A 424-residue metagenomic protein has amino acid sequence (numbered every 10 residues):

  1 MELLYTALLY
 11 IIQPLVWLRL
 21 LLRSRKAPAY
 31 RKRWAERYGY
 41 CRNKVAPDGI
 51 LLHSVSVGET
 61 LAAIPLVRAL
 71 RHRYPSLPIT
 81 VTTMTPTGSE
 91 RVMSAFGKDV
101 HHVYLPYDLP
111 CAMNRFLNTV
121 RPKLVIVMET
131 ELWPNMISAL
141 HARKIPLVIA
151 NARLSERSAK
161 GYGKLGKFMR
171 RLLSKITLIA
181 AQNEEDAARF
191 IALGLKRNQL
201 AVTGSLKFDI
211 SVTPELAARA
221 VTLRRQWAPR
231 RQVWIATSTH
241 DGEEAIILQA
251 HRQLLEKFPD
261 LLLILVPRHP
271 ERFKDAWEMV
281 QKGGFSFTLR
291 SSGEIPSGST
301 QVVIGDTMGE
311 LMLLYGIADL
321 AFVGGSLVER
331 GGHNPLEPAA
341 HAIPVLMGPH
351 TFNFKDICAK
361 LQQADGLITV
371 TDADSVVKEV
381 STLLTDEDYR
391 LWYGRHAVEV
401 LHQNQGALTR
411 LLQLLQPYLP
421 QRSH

Functional and structural regions predicted by a protein language model:
M1-H424: Nucleotide-activated sugar donor-binding and catalytic core shared by glycosyltransferases and related lipid-linked
